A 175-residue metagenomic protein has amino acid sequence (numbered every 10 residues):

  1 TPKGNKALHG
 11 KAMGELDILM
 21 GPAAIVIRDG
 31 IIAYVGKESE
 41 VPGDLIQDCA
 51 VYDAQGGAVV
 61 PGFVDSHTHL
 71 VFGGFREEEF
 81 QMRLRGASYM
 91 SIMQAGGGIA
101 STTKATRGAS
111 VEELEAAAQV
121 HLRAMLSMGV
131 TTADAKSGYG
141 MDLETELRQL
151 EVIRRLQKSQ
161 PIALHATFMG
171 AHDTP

Functional and structural regions predicted by a protein language model:
T1-D44: N-terminal metal-binding scaffold of metallo-dependent hydrolase/deaminase domains
V26, G57-A58, R76-A135, E151-S159: Alpha-helical scaffold segments that flank or form the walls of functional sites
E38-A50, E112, S159: Short, glycine- and charge-enriched coil/turn segments that flank and shape catalytic ligand pockets
P42-R85: Replace "His-x-His-based motif
V64-S66, A133-A135, L164-G170: Hydrophobic faces of well-ordered beta-strands that scaffold small-molecule active sites in alpha/beta enzyme cores
V71, G108, Y139-D142: Active-site environment of divalent metal-dependent phosphoester hydrolases
S137-E151: Active-site glycine- and acidic-residue-rich loops that bind and position anionic ligands or nucleotide-like cofactors
L147-P175: Active-site core of metal-dependent hydrolases
